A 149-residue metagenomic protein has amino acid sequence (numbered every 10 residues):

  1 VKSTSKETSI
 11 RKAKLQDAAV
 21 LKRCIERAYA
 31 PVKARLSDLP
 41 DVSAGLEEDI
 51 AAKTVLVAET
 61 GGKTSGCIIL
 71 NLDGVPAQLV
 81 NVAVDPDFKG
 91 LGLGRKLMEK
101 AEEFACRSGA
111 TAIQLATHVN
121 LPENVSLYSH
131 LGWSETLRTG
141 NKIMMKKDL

Functional and structural regions predicted by a protein language model:
V1-T8: Short, low-complexity, intrinsically disordered N-terminal peptides in bacterial proteins
T8, K12-N81, D85-D87, M98-K100 (+3 more regions): Acetyl-CoA-dependent GNAT
N81, N124-S126: Generic domain-boundary/flexible-linker signal
K89, L115-N124, K142: Conserved beta-strand-loop-alpha-helix junction that forms the acyl-donor binding cleft
G92: Conserved G/P- and acidic residue-centered "switch" motifs that form tight phosphate/ATP-binding loops in soluble
R95: Residues forming the Rossmann-fold NAD(P)(H) cofactor-binding site
A105-T117: Conserved GNAT acetyl-CoA-binding A-motif
Y128, W133: Conserved active-site tyrosine of GNAT-family acetyltransferases
